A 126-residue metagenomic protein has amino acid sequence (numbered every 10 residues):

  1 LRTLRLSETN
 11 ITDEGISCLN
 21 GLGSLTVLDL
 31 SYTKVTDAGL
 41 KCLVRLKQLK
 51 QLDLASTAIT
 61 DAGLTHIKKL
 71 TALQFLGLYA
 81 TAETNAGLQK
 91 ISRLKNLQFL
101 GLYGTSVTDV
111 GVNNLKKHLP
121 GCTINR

Functional and structural regions predicted by a protein language model:
L1-R126: Concave beta-strand-loop units of leucine-rich repeat
